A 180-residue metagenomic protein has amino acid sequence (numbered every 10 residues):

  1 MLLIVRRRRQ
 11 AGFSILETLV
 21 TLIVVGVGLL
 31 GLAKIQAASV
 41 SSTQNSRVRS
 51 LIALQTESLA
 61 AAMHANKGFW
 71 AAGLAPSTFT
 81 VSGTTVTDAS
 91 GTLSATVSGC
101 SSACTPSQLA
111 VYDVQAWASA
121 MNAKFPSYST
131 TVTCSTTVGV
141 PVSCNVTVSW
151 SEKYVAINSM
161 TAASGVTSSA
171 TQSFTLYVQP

Functional and structural regions predicted by a protein language model:
M1-F13: N-terminal leader/signal peptides at the extreme start of proteins
R8, S41, N45-V48: Alpha-helix N-cap/helix-initiation motif
A11-I23: N-terminal signal-anchor/signal peptide hydrophobic helix marking the start of the first transmembrane segment
S14, R47, L51: Amphipathic alpha-helical recognition patches that constitute DNA-binding helices
V20, S50, L54-P180: Flexible, low-complexity segments enriched in proline/glycine/serine and punctuated by aromatic residues
V24-Q44: C-terminal juxtamembrane segment of a hydrophobic transmembrane alpha-helix
